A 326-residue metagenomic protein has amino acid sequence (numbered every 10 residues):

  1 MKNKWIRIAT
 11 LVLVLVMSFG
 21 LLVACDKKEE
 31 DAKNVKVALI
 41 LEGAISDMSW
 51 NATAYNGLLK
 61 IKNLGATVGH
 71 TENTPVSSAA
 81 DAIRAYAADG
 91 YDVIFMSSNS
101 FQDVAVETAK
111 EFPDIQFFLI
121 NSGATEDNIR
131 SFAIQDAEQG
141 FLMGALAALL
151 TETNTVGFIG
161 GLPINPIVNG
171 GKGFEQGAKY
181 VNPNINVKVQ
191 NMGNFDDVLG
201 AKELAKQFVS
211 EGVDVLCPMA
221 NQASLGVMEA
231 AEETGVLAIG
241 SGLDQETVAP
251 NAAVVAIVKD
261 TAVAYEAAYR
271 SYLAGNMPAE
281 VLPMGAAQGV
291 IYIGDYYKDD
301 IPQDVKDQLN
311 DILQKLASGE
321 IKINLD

Functional and structural regions predicted by a protein language model:
M1-V12: Bacterial N-terminal signal peptides that target proteins for export
V12-F19: Alpha-helical transmembrane segments
G20-A24: C-terminal motif of bacterial Sec signal peptides marking the signal peptidase cleavage site
C25-D326: A residue-level marker of the well-folded mature domains of exported/periplasmic proteins
